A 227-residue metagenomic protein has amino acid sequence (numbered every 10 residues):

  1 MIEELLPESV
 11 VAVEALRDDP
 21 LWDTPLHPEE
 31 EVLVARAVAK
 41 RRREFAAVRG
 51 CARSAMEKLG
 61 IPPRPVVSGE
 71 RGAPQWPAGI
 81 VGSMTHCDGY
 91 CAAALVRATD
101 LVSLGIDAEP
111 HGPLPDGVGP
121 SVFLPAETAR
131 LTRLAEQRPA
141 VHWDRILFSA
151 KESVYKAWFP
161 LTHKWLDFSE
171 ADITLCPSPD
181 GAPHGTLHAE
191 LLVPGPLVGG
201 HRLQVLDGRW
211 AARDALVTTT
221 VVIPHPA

Functional and structural regions predicted by a protein language model:
M1-A227: Core catalytic alpha/beta fold that binds nucleotide/phospho-ligands
